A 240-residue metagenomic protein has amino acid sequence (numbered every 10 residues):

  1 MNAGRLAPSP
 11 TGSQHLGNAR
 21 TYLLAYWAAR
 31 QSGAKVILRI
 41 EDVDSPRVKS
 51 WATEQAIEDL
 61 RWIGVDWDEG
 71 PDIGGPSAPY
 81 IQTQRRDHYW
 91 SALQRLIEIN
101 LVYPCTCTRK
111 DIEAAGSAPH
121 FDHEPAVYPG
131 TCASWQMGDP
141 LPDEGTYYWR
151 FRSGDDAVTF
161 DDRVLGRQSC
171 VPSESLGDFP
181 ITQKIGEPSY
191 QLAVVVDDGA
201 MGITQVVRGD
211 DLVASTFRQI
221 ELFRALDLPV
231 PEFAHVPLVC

Functional and structural regions predicted by a protein language model:
M1-F121, D210-V230: N-terminal Rossmann-like or analogous alpha/beta NTP/dinucleotide-binding catalytic cores that position adenine
K110-C240: Active-site cores that bind ATP or allylic diphosphates and position pyrophosphate for catalysis
